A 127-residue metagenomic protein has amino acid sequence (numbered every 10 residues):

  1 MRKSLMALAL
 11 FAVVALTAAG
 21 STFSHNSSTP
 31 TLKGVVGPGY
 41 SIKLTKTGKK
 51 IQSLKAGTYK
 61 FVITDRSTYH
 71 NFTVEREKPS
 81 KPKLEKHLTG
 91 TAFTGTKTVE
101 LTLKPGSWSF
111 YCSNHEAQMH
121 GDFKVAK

Functional and structural regions predicted by a protein language model:
M1-L8: Bacterial N-terminal signal peptides that target proteins for export
L8-T17: Bacterial N-terminal signal peptides
A19-S21: N-terminal Sec signal peptide cleavage junction
F23-T45, Y69, G90-K127: Extracellular/periplasmic metallocenter environments
G39-S67: Short, surface-exposed binding/anchoring microloops in extracellular/periplasmic proteins
V62, N71-E75: Beta-strand signatures of extracellular beta-sandwich domains
R76-K81: Change "in extracellular beta-sheet-rich domains … of secreted and cell-surface proteins" to "in beta-sheet-rich domains
K83-E85: A short, structured beta-strand/loop element
